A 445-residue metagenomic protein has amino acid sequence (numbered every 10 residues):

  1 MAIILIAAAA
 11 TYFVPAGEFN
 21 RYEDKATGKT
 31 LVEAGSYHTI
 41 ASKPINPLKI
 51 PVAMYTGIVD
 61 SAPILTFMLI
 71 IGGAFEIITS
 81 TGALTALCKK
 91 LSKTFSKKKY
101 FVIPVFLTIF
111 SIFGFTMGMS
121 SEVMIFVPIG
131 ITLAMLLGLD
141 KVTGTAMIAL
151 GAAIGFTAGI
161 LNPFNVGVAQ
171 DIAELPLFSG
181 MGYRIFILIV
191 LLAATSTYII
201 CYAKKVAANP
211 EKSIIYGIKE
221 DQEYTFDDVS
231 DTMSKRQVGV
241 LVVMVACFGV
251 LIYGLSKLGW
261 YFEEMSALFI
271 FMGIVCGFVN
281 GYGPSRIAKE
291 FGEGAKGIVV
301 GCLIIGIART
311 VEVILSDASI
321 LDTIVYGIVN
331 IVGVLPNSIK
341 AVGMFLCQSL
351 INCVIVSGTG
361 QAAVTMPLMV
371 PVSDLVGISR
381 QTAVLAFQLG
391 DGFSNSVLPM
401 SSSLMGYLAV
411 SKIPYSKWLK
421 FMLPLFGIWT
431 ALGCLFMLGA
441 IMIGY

Functional and structural regions predicted by a protein language model:
M1, V127-Y216, S230-V238, S379 (+2 more regions): Membrane-core helix-loop-helix motifs of multi-pass transport proteins
M1, Y22-V32, M181-E290, V410 (+2 more regions): Long, contiguous bundles of hydrophobic transmembrane helices that form the permeation core of multi-pass
M1-I70, E76-T85, T94, K98-K99 (+1 more regions): N-terminal alpha-helical transmembrane segments of multi-pass membrane transport and channel/translocase proteins
A2-P15, M68-E76, I109-F113, G155 (+6 more regions): Hydrophobic core segments of alpha-helical transmembrane domains in multi-pass membrane transport and ion-translocation
L5, V32-T85, W260-T323: Core transmembrane alpha-helical segments of multi-pass membrane transporters/permeases
V59-L65, S92-V105, L137-T143, V238 (+4 more regions): Membrane-interfacial loop-to-helix junctions in multi-pass transporters
L69, K98-I129, I305-T310, L315 (+3 more regions): Hydrophobic alpha-helical transmembrane segments of multi-pass integral membrane proteins, predominantly secondary
V332-Y445: C-terminal transmembrane helix pair
